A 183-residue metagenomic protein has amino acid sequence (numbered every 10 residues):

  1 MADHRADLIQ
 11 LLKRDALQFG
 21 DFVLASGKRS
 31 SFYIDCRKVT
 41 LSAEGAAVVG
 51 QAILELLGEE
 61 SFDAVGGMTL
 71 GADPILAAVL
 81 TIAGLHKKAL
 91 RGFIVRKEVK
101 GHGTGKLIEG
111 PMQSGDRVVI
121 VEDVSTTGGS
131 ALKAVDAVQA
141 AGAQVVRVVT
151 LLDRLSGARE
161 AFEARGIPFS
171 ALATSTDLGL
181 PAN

Functional and structural regions predicted by a protein language model:
M1-E59: Active-site-facing substrate-recognition patch
A2-L11, D136-N183: PRPP-dependent phosphoribosyltransferase catalytic core
S26, G110-S114, A141, A161-F162: Solvent-exposed alpha-helices and their adjacent loops that cap or buttress functional pockets in soluble metabolic
I53-D63, V135, Q139-A141: Phosphate/pyrophosphate-binding loops at sites that engage ATP/ADP/AMP, CoA/4′-phosphopantetheine, polyphosphate
S61-G71, V149: Short glycine-rich phosphate-binding loop at a beta-alpha junction
D63, D116, V146: Conserved acidic residues
L76-V119, T127-L132: Short, glycine/charge-rich flexible loops or terminal/linker lids adjacent to PRPP-binding catalytic cores
